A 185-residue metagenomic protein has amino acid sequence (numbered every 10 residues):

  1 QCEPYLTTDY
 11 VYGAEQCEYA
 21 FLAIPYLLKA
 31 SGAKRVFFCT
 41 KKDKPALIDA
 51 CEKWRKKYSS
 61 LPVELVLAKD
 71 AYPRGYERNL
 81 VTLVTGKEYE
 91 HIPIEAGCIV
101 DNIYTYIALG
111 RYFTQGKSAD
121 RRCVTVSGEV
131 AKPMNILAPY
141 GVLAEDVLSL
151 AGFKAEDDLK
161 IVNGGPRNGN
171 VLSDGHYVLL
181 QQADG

Functional and structural regions predicted by a protein language model:
Q1-D9, V130: Gly-rich Lys/Arg/Thr-decorated short loops/hinges at beta-loop-alpha junctions or inter-strand turns that position
D9-A14, V36-C39: Metallocofactor- and cofactor-centric catalytic cores in central/energy metabolism, strongly enriched
A14-A30: Histidine-anchored nucleotide/phosphate-binding helix
Y19-A23, A50, D146: Long, highly charged amphipathic alpha-helices
L28-K29, G116, Y177-L179: A general structural signal for short secondary-structure junctions and capping/turn motifs
K34-A144, L150-D157, G165-P166: Hydrophobic alpha-helical positions that pack around
F153-D157, P166-G185: Ubiquitin system architectures
V162: Alpha-helical ds-nucleic-acid-binding substructure associated with the helix-hairpin-helix region of base-excision DNA
